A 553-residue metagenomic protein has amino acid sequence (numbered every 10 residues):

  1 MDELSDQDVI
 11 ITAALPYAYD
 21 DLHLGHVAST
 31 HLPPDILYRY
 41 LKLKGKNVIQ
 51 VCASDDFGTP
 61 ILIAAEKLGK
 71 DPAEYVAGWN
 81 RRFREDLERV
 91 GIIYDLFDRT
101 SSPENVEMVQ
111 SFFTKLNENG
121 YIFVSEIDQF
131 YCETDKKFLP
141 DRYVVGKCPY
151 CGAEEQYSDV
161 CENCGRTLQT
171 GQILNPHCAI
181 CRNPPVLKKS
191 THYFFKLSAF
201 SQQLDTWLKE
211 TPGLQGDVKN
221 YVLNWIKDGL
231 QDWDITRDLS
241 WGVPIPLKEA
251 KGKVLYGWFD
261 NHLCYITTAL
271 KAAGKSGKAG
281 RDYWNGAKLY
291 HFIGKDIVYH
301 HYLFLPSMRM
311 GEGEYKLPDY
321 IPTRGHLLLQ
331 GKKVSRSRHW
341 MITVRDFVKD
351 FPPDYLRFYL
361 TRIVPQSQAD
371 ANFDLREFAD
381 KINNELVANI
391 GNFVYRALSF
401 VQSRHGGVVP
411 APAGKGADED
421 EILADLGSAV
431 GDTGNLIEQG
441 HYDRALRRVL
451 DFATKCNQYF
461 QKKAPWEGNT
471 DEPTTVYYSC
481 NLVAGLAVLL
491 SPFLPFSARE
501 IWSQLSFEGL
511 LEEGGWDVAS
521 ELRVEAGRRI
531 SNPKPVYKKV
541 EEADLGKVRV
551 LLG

Functional and structural regions predicted by a protein language model:
M1-D8, A53, S125-F130, T134-D135 (+6 more regions): Basic, alpha-helical terminal appendages of large translation-related enzymes
D2-C52, E104-M108, C151, L174-S403 (+1 more regions): Structured secondary-structure scaffolds
I36, E74-E85, S111, Y221 (+4 more regions): A non-catalytic, amphipathic alpha-helix used as a structural packing/dimerization or gating element in enzyme scaffolds
S54-P60, A64: Short, charge-patterned binding micro-sites
A64-A77: A charged helix-plus-loop insertion that forms the helical arch/lid used to bind and gate nucleic-acid substrates
R82-Y157: A broadly conserved sequence feature marking short terminus-proximal activation segments in nucleic acid-centric
D141, Y157-S158, T170-G171, L187-K188: Short, non-ligating residues that shape and space the ligands of small metal-coordination modules and catalytic
N372-I382, L386, A397-E419, D425-A445: Long, amphipathic alpha-helical stalk/connector segments used for oligomerization, subunit docking, or mechanical
